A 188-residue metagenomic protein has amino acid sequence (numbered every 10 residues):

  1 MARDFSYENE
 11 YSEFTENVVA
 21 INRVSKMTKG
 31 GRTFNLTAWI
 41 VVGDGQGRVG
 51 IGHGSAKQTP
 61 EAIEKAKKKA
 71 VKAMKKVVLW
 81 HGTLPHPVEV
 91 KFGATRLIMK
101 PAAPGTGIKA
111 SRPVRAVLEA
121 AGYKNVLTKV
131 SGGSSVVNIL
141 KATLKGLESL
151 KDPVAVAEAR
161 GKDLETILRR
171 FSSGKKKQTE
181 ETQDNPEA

Functional and structural regions predicted by a protein language model:
M1-A188: Ribosome-associated RNA-binding proteins
